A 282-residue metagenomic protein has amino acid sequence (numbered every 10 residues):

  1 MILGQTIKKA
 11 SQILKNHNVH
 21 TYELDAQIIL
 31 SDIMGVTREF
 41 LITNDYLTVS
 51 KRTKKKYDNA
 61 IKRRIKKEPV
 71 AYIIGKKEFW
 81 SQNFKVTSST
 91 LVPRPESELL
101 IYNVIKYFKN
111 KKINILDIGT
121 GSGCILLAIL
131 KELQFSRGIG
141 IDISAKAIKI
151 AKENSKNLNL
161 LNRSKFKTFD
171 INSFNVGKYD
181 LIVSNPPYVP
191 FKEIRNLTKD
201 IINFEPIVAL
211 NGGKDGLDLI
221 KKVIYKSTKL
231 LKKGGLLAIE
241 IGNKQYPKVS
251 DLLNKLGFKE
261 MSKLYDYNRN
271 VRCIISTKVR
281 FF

Functional and structural regions predicted by a protein language model:
M1-Y57: A short N-terminal interaction module
I29, K67, S97, I125 (+5 more regions): Residue-level signal for inorganic ion chemistry
D32-Y107: Conserved AdoMet
E96-N196: Conserved SAM/SAH cofactor-binding pocket of Class I
L160, E205, L230-K233: Helix-to-beta-strand junctions that scaffold the AdoMet/dcAdoMet cofactor pocket in Class I SAM-dependent enzymes
Y188-L219: Mobile active-site "lid"/loop adjacent to the S-adenosyl-L-methionine
K214-T277: Conserved Class I SAM-dependent methyltransferase catalytic core
V279-F282: Flexible, glycine-/basic-rich loop-and-beta segments that form/coincide with the SAM-dependent methyltransferase
